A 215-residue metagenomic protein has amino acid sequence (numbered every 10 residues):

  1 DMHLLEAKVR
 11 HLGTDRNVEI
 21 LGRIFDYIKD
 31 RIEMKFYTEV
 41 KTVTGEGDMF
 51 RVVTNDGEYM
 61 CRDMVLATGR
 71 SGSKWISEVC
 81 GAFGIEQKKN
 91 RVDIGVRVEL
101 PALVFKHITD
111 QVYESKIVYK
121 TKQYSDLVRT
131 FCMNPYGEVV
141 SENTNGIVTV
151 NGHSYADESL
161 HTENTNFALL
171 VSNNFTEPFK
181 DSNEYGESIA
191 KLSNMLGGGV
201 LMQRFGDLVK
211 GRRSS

Functional and structural regions predicted by a protein language model:
D1-S215: Residues forming the flavin
